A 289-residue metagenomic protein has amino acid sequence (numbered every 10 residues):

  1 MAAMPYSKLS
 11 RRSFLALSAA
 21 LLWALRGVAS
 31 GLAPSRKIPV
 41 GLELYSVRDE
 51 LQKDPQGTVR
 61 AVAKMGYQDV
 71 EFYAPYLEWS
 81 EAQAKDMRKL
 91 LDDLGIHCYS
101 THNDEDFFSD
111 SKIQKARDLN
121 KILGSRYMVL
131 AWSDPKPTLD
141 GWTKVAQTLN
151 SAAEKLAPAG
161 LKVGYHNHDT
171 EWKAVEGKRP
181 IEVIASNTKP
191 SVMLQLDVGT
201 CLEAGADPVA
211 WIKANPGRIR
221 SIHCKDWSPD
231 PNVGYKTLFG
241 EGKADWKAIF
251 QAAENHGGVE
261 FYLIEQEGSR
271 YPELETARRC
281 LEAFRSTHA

Functional and structural regions predicted by a protein language model:
M1-A3: Short, Lys/Arg-enriched N-terminal segments with co-localized hydrophobic residues within the first ~10-30 amino acids
P5-K8, F14-L25, A29-G41, V47-M65 (+3 more regions): Histidine-acidic metal/acid-base catalytic patches
S18-A20, A24, L32, D69 (+4 more regions): Active-site acidic/histidine proton-transfer and metal-coordination neighborhood in alpha/beta enzyme cores
Y45-V47, Y73-L77, N103-D106, W132-P135 (+4 more regions): Active-site beta-loop-alpha junctions enriched in small/polar residues
E71-R88: Glycine-rich, proline-tolerant flexible connector loops at the mouths of alpha/beta enzymes
E81-A82, L90, S100, L161 (+2 more regions): Mature catalytic domains of secreted/periplasmic carbohydrate-active enzymes
